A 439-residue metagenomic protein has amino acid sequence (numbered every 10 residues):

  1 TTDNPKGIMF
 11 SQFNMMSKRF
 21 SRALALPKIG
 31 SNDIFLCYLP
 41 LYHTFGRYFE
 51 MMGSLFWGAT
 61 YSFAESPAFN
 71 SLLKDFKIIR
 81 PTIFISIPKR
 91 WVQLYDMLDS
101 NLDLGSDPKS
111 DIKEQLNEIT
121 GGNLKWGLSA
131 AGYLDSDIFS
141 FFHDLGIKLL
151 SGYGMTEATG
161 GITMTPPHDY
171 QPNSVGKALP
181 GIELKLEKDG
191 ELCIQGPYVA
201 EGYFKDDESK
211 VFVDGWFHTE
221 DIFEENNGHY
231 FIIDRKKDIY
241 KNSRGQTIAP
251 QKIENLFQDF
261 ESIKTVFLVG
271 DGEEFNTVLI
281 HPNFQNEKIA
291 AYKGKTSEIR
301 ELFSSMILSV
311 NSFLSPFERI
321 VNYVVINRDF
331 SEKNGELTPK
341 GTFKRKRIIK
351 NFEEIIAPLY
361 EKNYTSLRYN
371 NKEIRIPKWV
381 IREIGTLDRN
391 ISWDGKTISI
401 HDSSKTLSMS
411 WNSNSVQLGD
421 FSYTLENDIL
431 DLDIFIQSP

Functional and structural regions predicted by a protein language model:
T1-R19: Conserved AMP-binding A3 loop
M16-I34, L41-E114, N123, D144 (+1 more regions): Conserved AMP-binding/adenylation subdomain of ANL enzymes
C37, K148-G202, V213: Extended hydrophobic/aromatic segments used for targeting, binding, or gating
T82-I85, Y95-Y170, K264: Gly/Ser/Thr-rich phosphate-binding loop
A178, K185-E187, E191-N242: Conserved ATP-binding/catalytic segment of the ANL
G196, I222-P316: AMP-binding/adenylate-forming catalytic core of the ANL superfamily
S262-L268, M306-D394, H401-S404, S410-P439: Conserved C-terminal "lid"/linker of ANL adenylate-forming enzymes
